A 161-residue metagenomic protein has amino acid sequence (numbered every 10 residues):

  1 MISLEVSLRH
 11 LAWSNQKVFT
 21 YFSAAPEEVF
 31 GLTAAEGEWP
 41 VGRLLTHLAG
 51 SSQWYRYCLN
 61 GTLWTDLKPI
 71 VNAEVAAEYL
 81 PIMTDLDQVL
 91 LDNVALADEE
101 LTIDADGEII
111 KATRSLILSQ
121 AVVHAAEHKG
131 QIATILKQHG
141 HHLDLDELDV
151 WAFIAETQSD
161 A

Functional and structural regions predicted by a protein language model:
M1-S7, A76-A77: Active-site rim elements
E5-P69, D106-A161: Short, contiguous alpha-helical
Y57, G61-E99: Helix-adjacent hinge/juxtasegments
L90, L96-A105, I110-R114: Mid-chain, well-packed structural core segment of small domains
